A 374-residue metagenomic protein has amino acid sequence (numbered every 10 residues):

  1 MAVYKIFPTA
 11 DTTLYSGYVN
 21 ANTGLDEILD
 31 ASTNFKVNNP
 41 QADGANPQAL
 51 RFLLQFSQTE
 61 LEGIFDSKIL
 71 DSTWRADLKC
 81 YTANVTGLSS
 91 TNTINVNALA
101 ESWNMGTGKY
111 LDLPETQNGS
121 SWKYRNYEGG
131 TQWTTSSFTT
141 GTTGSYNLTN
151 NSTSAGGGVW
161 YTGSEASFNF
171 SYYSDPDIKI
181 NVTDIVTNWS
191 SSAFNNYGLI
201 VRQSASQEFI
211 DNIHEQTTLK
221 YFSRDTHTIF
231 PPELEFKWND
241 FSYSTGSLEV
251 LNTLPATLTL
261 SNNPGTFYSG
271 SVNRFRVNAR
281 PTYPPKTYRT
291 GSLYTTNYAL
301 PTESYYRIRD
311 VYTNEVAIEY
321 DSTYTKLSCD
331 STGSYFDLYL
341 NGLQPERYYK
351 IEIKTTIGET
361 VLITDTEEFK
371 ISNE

Functional and structural regions predicted by a protein language model:
M1-T266, N278-Y283, S292, S304-R307 (+3 more regions): Secreted, disulfide-rich extracellular signaling modules
F56, L338-N341: Hydrophobic core positions of the immunoglobulin-like beta-sandwich fold
D71-T73, F194-N196, V272, P301 (+2 more regions): Extracellular Ig-like/FN3 beta-sandwich strand-entry sites
L199-S204, N341-T360: Internal, hydrophobic beta-strand segments that form the core of beta-sheet-rich folds
R274-R276: A short beta-strand segment in extracellular, disulfide-stabilized domains
T282-R289, A299: Extracellular acidic loop/turn motifs
T325-L327, Y335: Short, solvent-exposed, Trp/other aromatic-anchored flexible loops in extracytoplasmic proteins
I357-E374: Short beta-strand elements
